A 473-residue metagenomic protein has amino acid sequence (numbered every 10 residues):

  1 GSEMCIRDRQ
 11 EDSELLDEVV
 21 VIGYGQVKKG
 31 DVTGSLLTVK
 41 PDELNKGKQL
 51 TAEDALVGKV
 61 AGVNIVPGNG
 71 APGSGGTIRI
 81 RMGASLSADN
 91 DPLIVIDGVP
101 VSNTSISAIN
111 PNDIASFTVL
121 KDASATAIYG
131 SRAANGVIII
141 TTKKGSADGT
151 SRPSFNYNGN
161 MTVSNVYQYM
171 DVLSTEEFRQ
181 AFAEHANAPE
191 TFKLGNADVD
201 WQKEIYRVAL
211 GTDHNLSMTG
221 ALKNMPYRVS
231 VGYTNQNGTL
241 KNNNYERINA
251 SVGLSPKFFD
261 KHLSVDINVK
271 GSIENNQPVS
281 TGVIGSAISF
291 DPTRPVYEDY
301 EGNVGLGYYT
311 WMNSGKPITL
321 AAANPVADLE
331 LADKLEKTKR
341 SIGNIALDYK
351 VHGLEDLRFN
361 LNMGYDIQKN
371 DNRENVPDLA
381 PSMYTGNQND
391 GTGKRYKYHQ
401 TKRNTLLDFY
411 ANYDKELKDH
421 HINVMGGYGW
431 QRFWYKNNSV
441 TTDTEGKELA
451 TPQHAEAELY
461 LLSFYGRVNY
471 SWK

Functional and structural regions predicted by a protein language model:
S2-S272, V279-S280, I342-G343, L449 (+1 more regions): Short, small/polar-rich motifs associated with maturation and membrane association, primarily at protein termini
K28-K29, N64, R432-T442, N469: Proline-centered turn/helix-capping motifs that create local helix->coil transitions or kinks
K144, A221-N224, F258-D260, Y349-G353 (+2 more regions): Outer-membrane beta-barrel strand-turn architecture
A147-D198, T239-N243, N249-I342, N360-S463: Surface-exposed loop/interface segments of Gram-negative outer-membrane beta-barrel transport/assembly proteins
L357: Surface-exposed interaction regions that form or flank ligand-binding interfaces
N362, Y465-K473: Exposed, low-structure sequence patches enriched in small/polar residues
